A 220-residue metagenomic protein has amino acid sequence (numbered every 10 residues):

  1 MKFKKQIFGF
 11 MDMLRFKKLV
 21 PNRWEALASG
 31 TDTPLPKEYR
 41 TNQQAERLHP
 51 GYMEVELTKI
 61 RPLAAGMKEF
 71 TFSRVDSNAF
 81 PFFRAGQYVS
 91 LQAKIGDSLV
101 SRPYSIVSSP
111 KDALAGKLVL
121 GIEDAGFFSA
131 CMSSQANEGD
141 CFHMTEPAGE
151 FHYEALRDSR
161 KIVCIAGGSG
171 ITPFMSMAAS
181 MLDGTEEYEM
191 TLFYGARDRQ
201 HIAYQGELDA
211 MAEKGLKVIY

Functional and structural regions predicted by a protein language model:
M1-D12, F127-Y220: FNR/FR-type flavoprotein reductase catalytic core
M1-H49: Iron-sulfur (Fe-S) cluster-binding modules
A26-T33, D76, G139, M211-A212: A sequence-level detector of short, solvent-exposed, charge-rich linear segments
S29, R61-P62, A179-S180: Short hydrophobic/aromatic-rich motifs at helix boundaries and adjacent loops
Y39-C141, T145, R160-K161, Y188 (+2 more regions): Ferredoxin-reductase
